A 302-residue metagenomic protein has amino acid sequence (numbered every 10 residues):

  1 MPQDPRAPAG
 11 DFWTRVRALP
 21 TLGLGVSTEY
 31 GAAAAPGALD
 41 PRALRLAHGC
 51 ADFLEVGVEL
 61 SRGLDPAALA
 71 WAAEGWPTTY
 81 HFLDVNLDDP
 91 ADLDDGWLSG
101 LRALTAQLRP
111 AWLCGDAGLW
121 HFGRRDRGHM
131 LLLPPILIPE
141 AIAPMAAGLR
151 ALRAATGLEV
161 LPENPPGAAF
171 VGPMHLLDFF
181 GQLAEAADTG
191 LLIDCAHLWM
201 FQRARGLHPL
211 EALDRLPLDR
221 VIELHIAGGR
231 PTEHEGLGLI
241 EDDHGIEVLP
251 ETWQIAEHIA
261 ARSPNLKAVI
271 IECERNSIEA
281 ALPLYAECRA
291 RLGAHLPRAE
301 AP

Functional and structural regions predicted by a protein language model:
M1-A103: N-terminal pre-domain/capping segments
V16, A43-G49, G63-Y80, G96-A111 (+4 more regions): Acidic (Asp/Glu)-rich catalytic clusters
Y30-A32, V58-R62, D84-N86, A117-H121 (+4 more regions): Active-site-proximal loop/turn and secondary-structure-junction residues that shape catalytic pockets, frequently
L54, L113, D194, L224 (+1 more regions): Conserved, mostly hydrophobic/aromatic
A91-D92, L131-I142, F201-N265: Gly/Pro-rich active-site loop or hairpin
G96-L191: Active-site acidic/histidine proton-transfer and metal-coordination neighborhood in alpha/beta enzyme cores
R153-G236: Acidic/histidine-rich catalytic cores of soluble enzymes
I278-A301: C-terminal helical cap(s) of enzyme catalytic domains, especially alpha/beta-barrels
